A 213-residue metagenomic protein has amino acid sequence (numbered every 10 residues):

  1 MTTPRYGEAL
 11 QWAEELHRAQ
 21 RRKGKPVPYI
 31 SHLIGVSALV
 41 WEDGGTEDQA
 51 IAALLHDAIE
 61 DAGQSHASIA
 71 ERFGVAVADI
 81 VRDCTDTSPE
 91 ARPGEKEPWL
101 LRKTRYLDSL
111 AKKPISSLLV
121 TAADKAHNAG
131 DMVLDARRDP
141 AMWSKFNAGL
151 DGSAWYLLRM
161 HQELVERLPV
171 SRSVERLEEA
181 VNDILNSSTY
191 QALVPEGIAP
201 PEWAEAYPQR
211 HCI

Functional and structural regions predicted by a protein language model:
M1-I213: Active-site helical microenvironments for divalent-metal-assisted chemistry
